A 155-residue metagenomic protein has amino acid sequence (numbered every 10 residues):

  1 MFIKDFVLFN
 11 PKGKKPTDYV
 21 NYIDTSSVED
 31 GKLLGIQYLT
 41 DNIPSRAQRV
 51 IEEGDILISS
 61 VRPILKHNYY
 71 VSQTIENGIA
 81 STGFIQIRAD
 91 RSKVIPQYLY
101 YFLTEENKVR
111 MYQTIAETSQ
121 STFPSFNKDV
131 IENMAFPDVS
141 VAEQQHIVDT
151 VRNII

Functional and structural regions predicted by a protein language model:
M1-K14, N133-I155: Non-catalytic DNA-recognition/assembly elements of restriction-modification systems
K4-K15, N21-I56: Sequence-specific dsDNA recognition surfaces
T25, A89, F136: Active-site donor-binding loop signature of nucleotide-sugar glycosyltransferases
Q48, E53-E106: A short beta-sheet element
R62, K128-I131, R152: ATP/adenylate-binding site constellation spanning eukaryotic-like Ser/Thr protein kinases, ABC-transporter
Y70-S72, I115-Q120: Short amphipathic beta-strand starts and helix->beta connectors
G78-I85, T118-Q145: A short glycine-rich beta-alpha junction/loop motif
K108-M111: Periplasmic-binding protein-like
